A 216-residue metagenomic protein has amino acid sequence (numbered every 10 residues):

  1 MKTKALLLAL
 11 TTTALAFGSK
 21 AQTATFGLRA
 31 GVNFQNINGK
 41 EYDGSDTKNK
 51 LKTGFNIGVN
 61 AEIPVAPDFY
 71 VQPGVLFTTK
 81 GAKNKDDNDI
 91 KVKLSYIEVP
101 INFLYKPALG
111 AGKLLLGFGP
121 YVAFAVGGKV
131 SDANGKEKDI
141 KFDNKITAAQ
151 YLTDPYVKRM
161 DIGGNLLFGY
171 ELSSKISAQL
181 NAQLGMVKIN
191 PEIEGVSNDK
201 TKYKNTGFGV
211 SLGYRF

Functional and structural regions predicted by a protein language model:
M1-R29, F168, L212-F216: Bacterial Sec-dependent N-terminal signal peptides
A5, G18-R29, K40-T47, Y156 (+2 more regions): Sec-dependent signal peptide cleavage junction
T23-A24, A30-N38, E62-E137, K202-F216: Gram-negative (and chloroplast) outer-membrane scaffold detector with strong preference for beta-barrel transmembrane
E41-G44, K85-D86, K145-L152, I193-V196: Extracytoplasmic loops and strand-loop junctions of Gram-negative outer membrane beta-barrel proteins
D46-T53, N88-S95, Y156-K158, N198-N205: Replace "Gram-negative outer membrane beta-barrel proteins" with "bacterial and organellar outer membrane beta-barrel
F69-V71, K175-L180: Repeated loop/turn-to-beta-strand initiation elements of outer-membrane beta-barrel proteins
D132-Q150: Solvent-exposed loop segments that connect transmembrane elements
Q179-R215: C-terminal/domain-terminus segments
